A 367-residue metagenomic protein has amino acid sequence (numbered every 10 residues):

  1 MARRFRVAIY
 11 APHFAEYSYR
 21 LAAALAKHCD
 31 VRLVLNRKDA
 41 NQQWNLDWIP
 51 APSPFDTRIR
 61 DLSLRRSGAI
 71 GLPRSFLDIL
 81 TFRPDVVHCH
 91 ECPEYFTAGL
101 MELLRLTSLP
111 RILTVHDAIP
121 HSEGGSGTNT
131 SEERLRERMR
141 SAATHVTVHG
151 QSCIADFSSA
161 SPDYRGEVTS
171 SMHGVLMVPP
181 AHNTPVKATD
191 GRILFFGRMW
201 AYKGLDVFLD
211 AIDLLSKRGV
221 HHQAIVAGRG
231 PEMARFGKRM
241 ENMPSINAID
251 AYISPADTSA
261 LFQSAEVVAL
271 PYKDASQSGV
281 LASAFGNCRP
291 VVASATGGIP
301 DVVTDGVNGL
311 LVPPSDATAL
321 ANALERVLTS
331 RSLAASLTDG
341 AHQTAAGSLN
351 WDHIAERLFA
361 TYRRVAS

Functional and structural regions predicted by a protein language model:
Y10-I70, S75-F76, Y95, G99 (+1 more regions): N-terminal strand-loop element at the rim of the active site of nucleotide-sugar-dependent glycosyltransferases
E16-A23, R198-L214, P231-A234, A275 (+2 more regions): A conserved mid-protein helix/loop that constitutes part of the nucleotide-sugar donor-binding site
L77, E102-L106, I119, N129-V146: Membrane-proximal helix-turn-helix segments that form the acceptor-binding/catalytic region of lipid-linked
S141-P180: Donor nucleotide-sugar binding/catalytic pocket of nucleotide-sugar-dependent glycosyltransferases
F236-S259: Nucleotide-activated donor-binding/catalytic signature segment of Leloir-type glycosyltransferases, i.e., the conserved
A260-S276, R289: Acidic donor-binding loop of glycosyltransferase active sites
D305-G306, L310-A317, R326-S332: Conserved acidic donor-binding segment of nucleotide-sugar-dependent glycosyltransferases
A319, R326, L333-S348, I354-R357: A short, well-ordered alpha-helix in the C-terminal region of glycosyltransferases
